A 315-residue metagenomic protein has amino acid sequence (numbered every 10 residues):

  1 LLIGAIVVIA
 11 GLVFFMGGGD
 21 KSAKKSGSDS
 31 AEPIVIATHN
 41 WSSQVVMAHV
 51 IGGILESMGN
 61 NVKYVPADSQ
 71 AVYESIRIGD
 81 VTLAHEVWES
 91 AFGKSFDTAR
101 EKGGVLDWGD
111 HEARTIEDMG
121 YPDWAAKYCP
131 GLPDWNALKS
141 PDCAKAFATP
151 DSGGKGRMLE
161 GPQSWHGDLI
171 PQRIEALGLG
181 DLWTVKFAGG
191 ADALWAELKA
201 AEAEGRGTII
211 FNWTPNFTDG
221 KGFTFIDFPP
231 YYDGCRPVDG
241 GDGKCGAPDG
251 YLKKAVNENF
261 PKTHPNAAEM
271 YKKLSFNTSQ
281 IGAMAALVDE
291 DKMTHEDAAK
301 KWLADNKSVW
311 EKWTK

Functional and structural regions predicted by a protein language model:
D29-S43, N60-V65, K155-L159, Y271: Short, well-ordered beta-strand elements
E32, S43, W165-T184, A188-G205 (+2 more regions): An extracytoplasmic/periplasmic, membrane-proximal ligand-sensing/linker region
H39-S42, N60-S75, V185-E197: Short helix-initiation/N-cap motifs at beta->coil->alpha
S42-N61, R173-I174: Short, polar/charged alpha-helical segment
A48, A67-G103, A193, F217-G222: Pocket-flanking alpha-helical
V81-E86, R157-Y232, P237: Ligand-binding pocket segment of bilobal, Venus flytrap-like solute-binding proteins
G104-L159: A conserved helix-loop-strand patch within extracytoplasmic ligand-binding domains of the periplasmic binding
E117-Y128, D249-T263, A286-L287: A bilobed periplasmic-binding-protein/Venus flytrap-type ligand-binding module shared by bacterial periplasmic
